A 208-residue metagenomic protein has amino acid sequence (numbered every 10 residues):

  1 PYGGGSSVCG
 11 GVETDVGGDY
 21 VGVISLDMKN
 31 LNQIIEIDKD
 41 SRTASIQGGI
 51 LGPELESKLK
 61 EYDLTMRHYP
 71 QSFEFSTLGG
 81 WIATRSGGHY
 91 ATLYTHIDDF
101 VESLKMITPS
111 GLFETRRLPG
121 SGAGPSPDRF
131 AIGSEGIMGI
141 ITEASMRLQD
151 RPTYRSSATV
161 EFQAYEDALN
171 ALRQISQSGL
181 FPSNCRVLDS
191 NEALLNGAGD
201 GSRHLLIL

Functional and structural regions predicted by a protein language model:
P1-K29: Glycine-rich N-terminal segment of FAD-binding domains in flavoprotein oxidoreductases, spanning the beta-loop-helix
G3-G5, Q71, V187-S190: Short, ordered loop/turn segments at secondary-structure junctions
V8-G10, F75-G79, E192-L194: Beta-rich nucleic-acid/ligand-interaction surfaces
V21, I137, R203: Conserved catalytic motifs of the protein kinase core domain
N32-R186: FAD-binding subdomain of flavoenzyme oxidoreductases
N184-L208: Terminal amphipathic helices with adjacent charged low-complexity linkers/tails
